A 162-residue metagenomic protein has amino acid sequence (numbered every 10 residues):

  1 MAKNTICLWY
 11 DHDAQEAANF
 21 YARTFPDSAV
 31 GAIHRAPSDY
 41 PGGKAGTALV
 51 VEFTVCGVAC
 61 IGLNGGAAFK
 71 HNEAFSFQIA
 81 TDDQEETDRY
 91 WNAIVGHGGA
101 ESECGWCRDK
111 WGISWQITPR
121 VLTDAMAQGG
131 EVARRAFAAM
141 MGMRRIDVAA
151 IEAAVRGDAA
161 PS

Functional and structural regions predicted by a protein language model:
M1-A2, F69-H71: Short, flexible turn/loop "capping" segments at secondary-structure junctions
K3, T47, A100-S102: Short, small/polar residue-rich loop motifs at catalytic or cofactor-binding pockets
T5-C7, V50, S76-Q78: Short aromatic/hydrophobic contact patches that present stacked aromatics for nucleic-acid/ligand binding
L8-G57: Core segments of cupin and vicinal oxygen chelate
Y10, A14, T24, V55-A59 (+5 more regions): Vicinal oxygen chelate
V121-A139: A short, polar/charged loop-to-alpha-helix boundary motif
A133-S162: Acidic/histidine-enriched, glycine/proline-rich intrinsically disordered or flexible terminal extensions
